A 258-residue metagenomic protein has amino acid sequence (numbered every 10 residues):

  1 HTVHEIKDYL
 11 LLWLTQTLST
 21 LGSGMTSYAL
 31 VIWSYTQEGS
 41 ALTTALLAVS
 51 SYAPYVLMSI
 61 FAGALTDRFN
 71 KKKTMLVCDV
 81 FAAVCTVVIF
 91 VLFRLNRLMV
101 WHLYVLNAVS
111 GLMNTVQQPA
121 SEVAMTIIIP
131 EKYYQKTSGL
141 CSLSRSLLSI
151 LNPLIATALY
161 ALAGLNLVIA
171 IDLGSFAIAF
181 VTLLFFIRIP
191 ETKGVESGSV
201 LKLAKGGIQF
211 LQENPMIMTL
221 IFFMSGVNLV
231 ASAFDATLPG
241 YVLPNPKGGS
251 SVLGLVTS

Functional and structural regions predicted by a protein language model:
H1-Y9, R188-F222: Juxtamembrane intracellular "pre-TM" segments in multi-pass secondary transporters
L10-L30, S51-T66, N70-C85, H102-A161 (+4 more regions): Substrate-agnostic recognition of the 12-TM MFS/MFS-like secondary transporter fold
T17, A29, A163-A170, Q209-S258: A single, central transmembrane helix in multi-pass transporters
T26-A29, W33, E38-L46, G139 (+1 more regions): Small-residue hotspots at the loop-to-helix junctions and early N-terminal turns of transmembrane alpha-helices
V31-Q37, F90-L95, L151-I171, P244-N245: Transmembrane alpha-helix termini and helix-breaking/packing motifs in multi-pass membrane transporters
G39-S40, N70-K71, P130, G164-L165 (+1 more regions): A helix-boundary/kink motif common to multi-pass secondary transporters, especially Major Facilitator Superfamily
V80-R97: C-terminal ends and interior cores of transmembrane alpha-helices in multi-pass membrane transporters/permeases
N96, V123, I127, I169-S199: Helix-loop junctions on the cytosolic side of multi-pass membrane transporters, especially the intracellular loop
